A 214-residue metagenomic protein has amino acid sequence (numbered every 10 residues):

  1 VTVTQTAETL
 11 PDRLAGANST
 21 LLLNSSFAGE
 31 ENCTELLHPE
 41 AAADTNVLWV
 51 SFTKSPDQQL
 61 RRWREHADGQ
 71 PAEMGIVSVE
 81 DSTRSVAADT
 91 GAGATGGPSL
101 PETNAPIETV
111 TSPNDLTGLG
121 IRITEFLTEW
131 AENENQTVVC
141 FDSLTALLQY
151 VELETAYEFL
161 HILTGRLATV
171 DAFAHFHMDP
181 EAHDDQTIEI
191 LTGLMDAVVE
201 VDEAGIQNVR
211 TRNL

Functional and structural regions predicted by a protein language model:
T2-R64: Glycine-rich P-loop/Walker A and Walker A-like loops and their local beta1-loop-alpha1 context in P-loop NTPases
L23, W49-S51, C140-F141, A172-P180: Structural recognition of the conserved hydrophobic beta-strand(s) that form the central parallel beta-sheet of P-loop
F27-E30, S55-P56, T83-R84, T145-V151 (+1 more regions): Short acidic, S/G/P-rich loop/turn micro-motifs used as interaction or catalytic elements
D44-F52, Q70-V79: Conserved catalytic segments around the Walker B and adjacent sensor/switch elements of P-loop NTPase domains
Q59-G69, T90-G93, T187-G193: Short, aromatic/basic amphipathic alpha-helical patches
T83-I162: Phosphate-binding/switch loop-helix module in NTP-utilizing enzymes
E158-A182: Substrate-engagement module of ASCE P-loop NTPases
F176-L214: Phosphate-binding/switch region of NTP-binding enzymes
